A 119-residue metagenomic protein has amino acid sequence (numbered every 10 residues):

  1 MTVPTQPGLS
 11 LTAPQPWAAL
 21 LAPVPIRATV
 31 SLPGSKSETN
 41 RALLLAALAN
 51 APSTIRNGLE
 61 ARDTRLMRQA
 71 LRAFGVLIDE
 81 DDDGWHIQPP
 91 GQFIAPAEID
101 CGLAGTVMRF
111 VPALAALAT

Functional and structural regions predicted by a protein language model:
M1-T119: Short, structured segments at the rim of ligand-binding sites
